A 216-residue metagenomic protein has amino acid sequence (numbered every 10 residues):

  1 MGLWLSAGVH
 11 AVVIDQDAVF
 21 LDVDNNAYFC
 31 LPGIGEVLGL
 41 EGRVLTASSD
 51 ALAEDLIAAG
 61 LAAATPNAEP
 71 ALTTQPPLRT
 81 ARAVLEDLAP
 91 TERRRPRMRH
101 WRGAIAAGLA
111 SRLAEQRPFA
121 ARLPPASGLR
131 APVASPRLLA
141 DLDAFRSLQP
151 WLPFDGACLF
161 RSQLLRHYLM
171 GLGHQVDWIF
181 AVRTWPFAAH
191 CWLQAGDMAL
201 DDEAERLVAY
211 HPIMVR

Functional and structural regions predicted by a protein language model:
M1-Q16: Long, low-complexity, charged/polar intrinsically disordered regions in eukaryotic proteins
I14, L21-D22: Acidic/polar residues at beta-strand termini and the immediately following turn/coil
D17, N25-R112, A121-P125, L172: Long, charge-rich, low-complexity alpha-helical segments
V23-N25, G196: Short strand-coil-strand connectors
D87-A157, R161-M170, Q194-A195, A199-D201 (+1 more regions): Secondary-structure boundary elements
L172-W185: Short, well-structured beta-strand/strand-turn elements
P186-H190: A short, glycine/Asx- and small/polar-enriched loop/turn that sits immediately N-terminal to a beta-strand
